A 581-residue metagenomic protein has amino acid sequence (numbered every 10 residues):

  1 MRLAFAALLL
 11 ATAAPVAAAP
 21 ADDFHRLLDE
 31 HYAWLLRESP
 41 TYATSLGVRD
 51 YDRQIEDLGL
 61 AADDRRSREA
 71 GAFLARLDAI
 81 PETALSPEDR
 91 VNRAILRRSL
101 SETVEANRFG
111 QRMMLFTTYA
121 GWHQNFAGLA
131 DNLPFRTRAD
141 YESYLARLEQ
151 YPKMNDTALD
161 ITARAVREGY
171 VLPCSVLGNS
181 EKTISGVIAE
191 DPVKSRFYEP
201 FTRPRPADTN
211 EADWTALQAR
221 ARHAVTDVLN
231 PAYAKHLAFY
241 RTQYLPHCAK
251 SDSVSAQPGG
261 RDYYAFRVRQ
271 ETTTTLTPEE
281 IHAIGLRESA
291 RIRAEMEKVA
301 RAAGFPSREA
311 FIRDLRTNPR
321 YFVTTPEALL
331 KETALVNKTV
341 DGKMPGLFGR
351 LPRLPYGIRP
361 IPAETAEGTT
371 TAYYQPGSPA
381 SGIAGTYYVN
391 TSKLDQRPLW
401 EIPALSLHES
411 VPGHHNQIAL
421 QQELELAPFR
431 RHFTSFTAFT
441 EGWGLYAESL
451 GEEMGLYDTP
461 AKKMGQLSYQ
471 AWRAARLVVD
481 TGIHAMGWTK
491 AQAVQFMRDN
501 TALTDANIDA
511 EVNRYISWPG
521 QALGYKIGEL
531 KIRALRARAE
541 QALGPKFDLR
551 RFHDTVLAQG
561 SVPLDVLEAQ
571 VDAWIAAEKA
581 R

Functional and structural regions predicted by a protein language model:
M1-A7: Sec-dependent signal peptide recognition, specifically the positively charged N-region followed immediately by
A11-P15: N-terminal signal peptide c-region/cleavage motif recognized by signal peptidases
A18-R581: N-terminal maturation segment of proteins
